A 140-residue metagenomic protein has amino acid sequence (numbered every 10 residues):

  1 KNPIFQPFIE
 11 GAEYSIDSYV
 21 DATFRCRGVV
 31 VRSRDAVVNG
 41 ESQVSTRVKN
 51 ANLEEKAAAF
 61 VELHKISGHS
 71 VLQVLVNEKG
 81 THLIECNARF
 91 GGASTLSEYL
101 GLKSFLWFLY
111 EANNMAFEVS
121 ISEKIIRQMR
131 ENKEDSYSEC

Functional and structural regions predicted by a protein language model:
K1-F60, H64-K65, L75-V76, G80-H82: Phosphate-binding site of ATP-dependent enzymes
K49-C140: ATP-dependent carboxylate activation and anion-phosphoryl transfer catalytic cores that bind Mg-ATP to form
